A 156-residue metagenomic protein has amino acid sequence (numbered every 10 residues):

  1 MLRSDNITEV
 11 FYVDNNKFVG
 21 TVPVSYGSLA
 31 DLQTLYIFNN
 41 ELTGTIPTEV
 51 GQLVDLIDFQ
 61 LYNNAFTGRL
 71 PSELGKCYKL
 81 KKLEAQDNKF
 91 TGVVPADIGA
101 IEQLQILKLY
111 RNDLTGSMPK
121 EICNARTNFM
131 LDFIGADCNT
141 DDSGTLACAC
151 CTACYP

Functional and structural regions predicted by a protein language model:
M1, V22-V24, T43-T48, T67-S72 (+2 more regions): The feature encodes a structural signal of leucine-rich repeats
M1-L2, T8, Y12-V24: Leucine-rich repeat
L2-I7, G27-L32, G51-L56, G75-L80 (+2 more regions): Leucine-rich repeat
I7-T8, T140: Acidic/polar low-complexity surface segments
E9-V13, Q33-I37, I57-L61, K81-A85 (+2 more regions): Conserved hydrophobic beta-strand positions in leucine-rich repeat
V13-N16, N40, N64, N88 (+1 more regions): Consensus "Asn ladder" position of solenoid repeat domains
V19, T43, T67, T91 (+2 more regions): Disulfide-stabilized extracellular ectodomain repeats and their linkers
E102-P156: Leucine-rich solenoid repeat scaffolds
